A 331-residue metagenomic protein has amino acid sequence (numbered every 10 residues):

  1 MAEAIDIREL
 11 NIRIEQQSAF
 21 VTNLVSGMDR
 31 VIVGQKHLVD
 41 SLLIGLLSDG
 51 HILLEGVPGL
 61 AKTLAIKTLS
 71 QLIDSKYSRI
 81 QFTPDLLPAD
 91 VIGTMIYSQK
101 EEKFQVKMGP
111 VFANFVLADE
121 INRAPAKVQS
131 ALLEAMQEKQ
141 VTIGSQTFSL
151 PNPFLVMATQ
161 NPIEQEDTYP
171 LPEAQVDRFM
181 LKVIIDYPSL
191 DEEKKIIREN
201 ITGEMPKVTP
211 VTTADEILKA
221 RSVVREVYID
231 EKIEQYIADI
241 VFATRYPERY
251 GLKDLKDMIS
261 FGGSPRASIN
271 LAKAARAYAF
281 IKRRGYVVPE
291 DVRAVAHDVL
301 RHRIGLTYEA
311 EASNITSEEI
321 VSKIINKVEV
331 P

Functional and structural regions predicted by a protein language model:
M1-I14, P247-P331: C-terminal engagement/docking regions of AAA+ P-loop ATPases
L10-S18, V31, T168, K182-D254 (+4 more regions): Conserved C-terminal "switch" segment of AAA+ ATPases
R13-L60, F242: Pre-Walker A (pre-P-loop) alpha-helix and adjacent loop at the N terminus of AAA/AAA+ ATPase modules, a conserved
S41-I44, Y97-L117, Q146: Conserved alpha-helical scaffold flanking the Walker A/P-loop in AAA+ ATPase domains
L46-T83: Walker A/P-loop
G56, D119-E120, A131: Walker B catalytic acidic pair
V57, V91, T159: P-loop (Walker A) phosphate-binding loop of NTP-binding proteins
S98-E102, E120, A124, V128 (+2 more regions): Canonical AAA+ ATPase core
